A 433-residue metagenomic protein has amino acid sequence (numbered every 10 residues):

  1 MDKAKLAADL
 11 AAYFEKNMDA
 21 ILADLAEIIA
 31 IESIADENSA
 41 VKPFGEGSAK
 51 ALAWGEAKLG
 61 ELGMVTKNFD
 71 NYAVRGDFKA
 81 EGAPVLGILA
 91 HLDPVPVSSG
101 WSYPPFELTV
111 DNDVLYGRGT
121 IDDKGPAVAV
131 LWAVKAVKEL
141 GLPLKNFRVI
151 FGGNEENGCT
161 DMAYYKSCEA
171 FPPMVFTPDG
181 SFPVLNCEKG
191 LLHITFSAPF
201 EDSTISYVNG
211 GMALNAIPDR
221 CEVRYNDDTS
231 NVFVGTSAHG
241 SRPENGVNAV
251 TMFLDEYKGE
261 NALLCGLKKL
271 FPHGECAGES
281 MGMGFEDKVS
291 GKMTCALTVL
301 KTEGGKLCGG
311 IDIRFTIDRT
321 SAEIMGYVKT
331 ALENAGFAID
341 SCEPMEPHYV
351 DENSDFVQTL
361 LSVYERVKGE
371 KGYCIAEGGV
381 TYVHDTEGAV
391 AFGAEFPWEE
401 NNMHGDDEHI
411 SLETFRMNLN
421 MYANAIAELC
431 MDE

Functional and structural regions predicted by a protein language model:
D2-L115, L140-P143: Acidic/His- and Gly-rich active-site-bordering loop/insert found across diverse amide/peptide-bond hydrolases
G55, A127-V137, Y165, Y225 (+4 more regions): Buried hydrophobic packing segments
V65, A83-F151, N157, E169 (+1 more regions): Active-site metal-coordination/substrate-binding segment of hydrolases, especially metallo-dependent peptidases
L92-P94, I150-G158, P178-P183, F396-W398: Acidic, glycine-rich active-site loops and adjacent beta-strand->loop/helix elements that engage anionic groups
E156, M162-D318: Midchain, well-structured core segments that form catalytic/ion-binding scaffolds
S230-V232, E323-E333: Short amphipathic alpha-helices in soluble, non-transmembrane regions that often serve as interface/regulatory elements
P243-G304, R314, D318-R319, E323 (+1 more regions): An extended, acidic, His-containing surface patch that forms the Zn2+-binding/catalytic region of metallohydrolases
